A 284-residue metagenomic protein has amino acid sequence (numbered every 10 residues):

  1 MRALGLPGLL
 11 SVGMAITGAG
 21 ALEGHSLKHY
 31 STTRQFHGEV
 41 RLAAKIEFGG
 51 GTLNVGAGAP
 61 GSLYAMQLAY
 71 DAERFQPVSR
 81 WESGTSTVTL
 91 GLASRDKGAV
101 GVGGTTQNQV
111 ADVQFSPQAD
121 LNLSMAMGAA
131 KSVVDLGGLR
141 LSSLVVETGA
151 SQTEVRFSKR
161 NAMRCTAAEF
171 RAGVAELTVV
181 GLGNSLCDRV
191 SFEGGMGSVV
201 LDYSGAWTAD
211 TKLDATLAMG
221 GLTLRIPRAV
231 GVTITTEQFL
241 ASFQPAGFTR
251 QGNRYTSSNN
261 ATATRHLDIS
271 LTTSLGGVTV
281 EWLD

Functional and structural regions predicted by a protein language model:
M1-G5: Positively charged n-region of N-terminal signal peptides that target proteins for export
P7-T17: Bacterial N-terminal signal peptides
L22-H37, A59, Y64-T105, V155-D284: Short, surface-exposed interaction patches in beta-rich subdomains that mediate adhesion/assembly near membranes
Y30-A57: N-terminal targeting signals for Sec/Tat export/insertion, comprising classic cleavable signal peptides
K45-E47, L123-M127, V134-D135, D214-T216 (+1 more regions): A structural feature that tracks compact, well-ordered secondary-structure segments with a strong bias toward
G50, G128, G277: Extracellular/lumenal glycan-associated surfaces
W81-T87, S94, D112-V113, A119-L123 (+1 more regions): Pepsin/retropepsin-fold aspartyl endopeptidases
S124-M163: Right-handed parallel beta-helix
